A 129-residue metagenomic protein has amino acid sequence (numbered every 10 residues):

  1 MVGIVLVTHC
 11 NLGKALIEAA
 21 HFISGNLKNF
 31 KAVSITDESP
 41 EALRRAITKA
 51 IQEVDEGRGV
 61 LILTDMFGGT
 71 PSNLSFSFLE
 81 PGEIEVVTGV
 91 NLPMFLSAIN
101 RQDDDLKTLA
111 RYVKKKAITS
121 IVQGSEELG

Functional and structural regions predicted by a protein language model:
V2-G129: N-terminal loops that bind phosphate or other acidic moieties and the adjacent beta-alpha structural core
